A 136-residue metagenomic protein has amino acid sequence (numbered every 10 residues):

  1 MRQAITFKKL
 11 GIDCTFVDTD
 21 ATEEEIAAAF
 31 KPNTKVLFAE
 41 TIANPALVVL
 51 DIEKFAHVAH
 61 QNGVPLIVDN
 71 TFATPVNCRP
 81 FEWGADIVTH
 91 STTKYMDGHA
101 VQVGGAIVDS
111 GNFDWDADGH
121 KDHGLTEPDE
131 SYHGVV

Functional and structural regions predicted by a protein language model:
M1-V136: Conserved PLP-enzyme active-site core in the AAT-like
